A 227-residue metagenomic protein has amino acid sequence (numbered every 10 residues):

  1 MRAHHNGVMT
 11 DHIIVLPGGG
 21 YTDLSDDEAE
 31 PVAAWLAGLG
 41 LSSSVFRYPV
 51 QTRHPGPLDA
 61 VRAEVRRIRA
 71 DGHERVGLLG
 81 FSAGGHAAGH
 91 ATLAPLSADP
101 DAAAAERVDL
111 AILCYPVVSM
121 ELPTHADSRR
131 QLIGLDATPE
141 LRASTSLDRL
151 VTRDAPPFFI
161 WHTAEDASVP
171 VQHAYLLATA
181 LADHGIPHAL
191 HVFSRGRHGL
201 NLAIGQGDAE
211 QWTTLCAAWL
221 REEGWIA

Functional and structural regions predicted by a protein language model:
D11-G18: Short beta-strand element of the alpha/beta-hydrolase
H12, G40-S44: A fold-wide structural signal in alpha/beta-hydrolase
L24-D27, P31-V32, S44-R75, A203-A209: Catalytic nucleophile-loop/oxyanion-hole region of alpha/beta-hydrolase and closely related hydrolase-like folds
A63-D127, R142: Primarily recognizes the serine-hydrolase "nucleophile elbow" in alpha/beta-hydrolase and SGNH/GDSL folds
P116-L150, P156: Mobile cap/lid helix-loop segments that gate and shape the active-site cleft of serine hydrolases
D154, I160-H162, D166: Short beta-strand/loop motif that positions the catalytic acidic residue of the alpha/beta-hydrolase fold
A167-L176: Conserved alpha/beta-hydrolase "acid-adjacent" motif
Y175-A227: C-terminal catalytic histidine-bearing segment of alpha/beta-hydrolase fold enzymes
